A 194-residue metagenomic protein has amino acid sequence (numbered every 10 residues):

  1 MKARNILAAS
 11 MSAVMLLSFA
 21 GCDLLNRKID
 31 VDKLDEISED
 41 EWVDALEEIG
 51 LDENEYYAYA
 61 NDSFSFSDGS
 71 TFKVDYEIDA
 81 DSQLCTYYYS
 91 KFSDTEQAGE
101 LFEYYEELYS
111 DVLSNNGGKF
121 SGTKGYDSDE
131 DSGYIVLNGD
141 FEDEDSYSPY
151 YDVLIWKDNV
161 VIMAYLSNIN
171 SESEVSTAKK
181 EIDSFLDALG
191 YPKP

Functional and structural regions predicted by a protein language model:
M1-S10: Bacterial N-terminal signal peptides that target proteins for export
K2-A3, T71, L154-I155: Generic N-terminal leader/processing signal
L17-G21: C-terminal motif of bacterial Sec signal peptides marking the signal peptidase cleavage site
D23-D81, S171-E172, K179-P194: N-terminal "mature-domain start" segment
K28-D32, K119-P194: A short, solvent-exposed beta-edge/loop patch
I37, E41-D44, Y87, E96-E100 (+2 more regions): Extracytoplasmic/secreted proteins, especially bacterial periplasmic and envelope-associated proteins
E48-S128, G139-E142: Short, solvent-exposed recognition patches
